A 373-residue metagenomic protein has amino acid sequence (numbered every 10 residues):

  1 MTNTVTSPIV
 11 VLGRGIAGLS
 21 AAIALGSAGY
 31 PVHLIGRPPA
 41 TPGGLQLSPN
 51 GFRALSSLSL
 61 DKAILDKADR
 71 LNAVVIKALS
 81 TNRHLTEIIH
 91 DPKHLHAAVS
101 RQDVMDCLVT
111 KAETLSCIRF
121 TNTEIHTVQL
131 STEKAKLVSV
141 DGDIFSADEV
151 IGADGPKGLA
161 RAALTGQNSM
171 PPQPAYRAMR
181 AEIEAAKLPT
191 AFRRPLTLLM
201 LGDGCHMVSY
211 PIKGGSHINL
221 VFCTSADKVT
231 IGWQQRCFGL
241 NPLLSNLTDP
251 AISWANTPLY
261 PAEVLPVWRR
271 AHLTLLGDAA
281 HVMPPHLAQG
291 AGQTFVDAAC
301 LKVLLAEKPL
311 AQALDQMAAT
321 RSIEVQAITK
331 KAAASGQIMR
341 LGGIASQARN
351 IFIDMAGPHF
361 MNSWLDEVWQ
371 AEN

Functional and structural regions predicted by a protein language model:
T2-I9, A24-G26, S48-T165, S169-E184 (+2 more regions): Conserved N-terminal helical subregion
P8, P31, H217: Residues at the starts of beta-strands that form the adenosine-phosphate
V11-S27, I151-G152, S209, S253-R340: Conserved mid-domain beta->alpha element of the FAD-binding
A17, A40, K157: Conserved Rossmann-like nucleotide-cofactor binding loop
G26-G43: Glycine-rich FAD pyrophosphate-binding loop
L85-M105, V109, E182-N256: Conserved FAD/dinucleotide-binding core of flavoprotein oxidoreductases
G158, A178-R180, C205-V208, A280-H281: Histidine-centered metal-chelating micro-motifs
I353-N373: C-terminal auxiliary extensions adjacent to catalytic cores
